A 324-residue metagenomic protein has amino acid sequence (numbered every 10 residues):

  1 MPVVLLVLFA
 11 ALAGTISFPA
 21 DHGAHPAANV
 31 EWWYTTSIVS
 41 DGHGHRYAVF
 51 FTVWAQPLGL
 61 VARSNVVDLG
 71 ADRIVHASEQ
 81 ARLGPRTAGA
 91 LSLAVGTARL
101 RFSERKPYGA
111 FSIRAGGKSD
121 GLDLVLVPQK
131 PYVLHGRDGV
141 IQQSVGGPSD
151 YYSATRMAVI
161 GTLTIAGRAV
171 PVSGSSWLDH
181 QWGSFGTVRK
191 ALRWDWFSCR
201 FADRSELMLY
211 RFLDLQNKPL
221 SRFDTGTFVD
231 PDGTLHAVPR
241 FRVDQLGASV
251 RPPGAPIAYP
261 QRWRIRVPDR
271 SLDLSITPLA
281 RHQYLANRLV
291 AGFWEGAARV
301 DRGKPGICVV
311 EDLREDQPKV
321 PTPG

Functional and structural regions predicted by a protein language model:
P2-A11: Bacterial N-terminal signal peptides
L12-G324: Structured soluble/peripheral alpha/beta segments that form catalytic or ligand/cofactor-binding pockets
